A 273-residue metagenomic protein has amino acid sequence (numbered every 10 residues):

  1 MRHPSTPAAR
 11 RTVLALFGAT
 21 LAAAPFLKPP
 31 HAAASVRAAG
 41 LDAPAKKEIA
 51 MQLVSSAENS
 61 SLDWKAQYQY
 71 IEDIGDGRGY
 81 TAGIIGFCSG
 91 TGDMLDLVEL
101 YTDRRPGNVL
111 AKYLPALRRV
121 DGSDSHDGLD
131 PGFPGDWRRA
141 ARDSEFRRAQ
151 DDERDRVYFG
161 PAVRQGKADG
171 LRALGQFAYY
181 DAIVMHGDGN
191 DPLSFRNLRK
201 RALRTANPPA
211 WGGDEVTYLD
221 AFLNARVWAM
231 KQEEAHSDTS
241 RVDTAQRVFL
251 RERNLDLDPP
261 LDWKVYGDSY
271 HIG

Functional and structural regions predicted by a protein language model:
M1-R2, D42: Residues that cap or flank secondary-structure elements
R2-T20: N-terminal secretory signal peptides and thylakoid transit peptides that target proteins across membranes
L14-A15, A32, M230: General helical structural elements
A24-A38: C-terminal region of N-terminal signal peptides and the immediate post-cleavage residues of exported proteins
S35-E145, A149-D169, L174-G273: Cell-wall polysaccharide-cleaving catalytic domain and substrate-binding groove, primarily in peptidoglycan/chitin
